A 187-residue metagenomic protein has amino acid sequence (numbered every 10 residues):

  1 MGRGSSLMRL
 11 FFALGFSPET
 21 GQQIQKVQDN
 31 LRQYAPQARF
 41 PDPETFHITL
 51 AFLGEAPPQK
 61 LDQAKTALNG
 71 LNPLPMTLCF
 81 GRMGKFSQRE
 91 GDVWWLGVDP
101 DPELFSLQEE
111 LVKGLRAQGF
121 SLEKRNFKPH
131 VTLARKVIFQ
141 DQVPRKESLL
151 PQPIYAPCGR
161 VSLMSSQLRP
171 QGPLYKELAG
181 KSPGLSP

Functional and structural regions predicted by a protein language model:
G2-P187: Histidine-dependent nucleotide/RNA phosphoesterase domain, centered on the 2H-phosphoesterase fold with its duplicated
